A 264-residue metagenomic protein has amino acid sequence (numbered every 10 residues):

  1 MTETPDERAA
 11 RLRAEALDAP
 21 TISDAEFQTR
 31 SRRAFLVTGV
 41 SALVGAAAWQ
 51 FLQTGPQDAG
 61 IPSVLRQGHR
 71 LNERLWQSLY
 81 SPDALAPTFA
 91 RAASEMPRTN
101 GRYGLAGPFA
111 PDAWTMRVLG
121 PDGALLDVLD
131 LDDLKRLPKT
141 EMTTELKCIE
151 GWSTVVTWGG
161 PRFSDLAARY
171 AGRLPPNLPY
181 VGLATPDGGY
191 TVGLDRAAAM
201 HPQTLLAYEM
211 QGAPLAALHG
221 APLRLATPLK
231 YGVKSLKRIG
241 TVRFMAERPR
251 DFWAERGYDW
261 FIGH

Functional and structural regions predicted by a protein language model:
M1-R30, S41: N-terminal secretory signal peptides
E3, I22, S31, Q50-H264: Structured, non-membrane catalytic/scaffold regions adjacent to prosthetic-group chemistry
R11-A16, F35-L36, S94, T227: Sequence-pattern detector for short linear motifs and compositional/periodic biases rather than a specific fold
A34-Q53: N-terminal export signals
